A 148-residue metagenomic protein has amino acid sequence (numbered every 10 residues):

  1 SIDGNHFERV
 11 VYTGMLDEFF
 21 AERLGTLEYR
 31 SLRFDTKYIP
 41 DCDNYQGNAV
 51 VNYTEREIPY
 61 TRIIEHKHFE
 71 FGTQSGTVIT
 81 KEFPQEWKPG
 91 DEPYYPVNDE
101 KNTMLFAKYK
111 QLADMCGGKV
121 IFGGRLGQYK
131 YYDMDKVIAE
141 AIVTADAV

Functional and structural regions predicted by a protein language model:
D3-M115: Mid-domain catalytic core of redox enzymes that form a hydrophobic substrate pocket/lid adjacent to a catalytic redox
E92-V148: C-terminal catalytic lobe of FAD-dependent flavoproteins
